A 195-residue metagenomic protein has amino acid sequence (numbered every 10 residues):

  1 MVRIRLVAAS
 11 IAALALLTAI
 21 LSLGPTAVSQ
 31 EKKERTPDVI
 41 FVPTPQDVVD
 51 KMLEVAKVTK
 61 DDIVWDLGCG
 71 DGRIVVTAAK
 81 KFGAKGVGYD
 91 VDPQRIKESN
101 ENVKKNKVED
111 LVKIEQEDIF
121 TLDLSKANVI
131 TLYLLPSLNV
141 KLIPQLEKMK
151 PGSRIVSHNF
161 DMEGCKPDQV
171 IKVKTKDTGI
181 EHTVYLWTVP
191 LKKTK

Functional and structural regions predicted by a protein language model:
S10-S22: Bacterial N-terminal signal peptides
P43-D62: Conserved alpha-helix/loop element of class I SAM-dependent methyltransferases that forms part of the SAM/SAH-binding
D61-G70: Conserved class I S-adenosyl-L-methionine
D71-A84: Conserved SAM-binding loop of SAM-dependent methyltransferases across substrates and taxa, primarily the Class I
K85-D90: Conserved SAM-binding motif I beta-strand of class I
D92-K126: S-adenosyl-L-methionine
F120, L124-K141: A short SAM/SAH-binding and catalytic strip from SAM-dependent methyltransferases
S137-K195: C-terminal substrate-binding/active-site "lid" region of AdoMet-derived donor-dependent transferases
